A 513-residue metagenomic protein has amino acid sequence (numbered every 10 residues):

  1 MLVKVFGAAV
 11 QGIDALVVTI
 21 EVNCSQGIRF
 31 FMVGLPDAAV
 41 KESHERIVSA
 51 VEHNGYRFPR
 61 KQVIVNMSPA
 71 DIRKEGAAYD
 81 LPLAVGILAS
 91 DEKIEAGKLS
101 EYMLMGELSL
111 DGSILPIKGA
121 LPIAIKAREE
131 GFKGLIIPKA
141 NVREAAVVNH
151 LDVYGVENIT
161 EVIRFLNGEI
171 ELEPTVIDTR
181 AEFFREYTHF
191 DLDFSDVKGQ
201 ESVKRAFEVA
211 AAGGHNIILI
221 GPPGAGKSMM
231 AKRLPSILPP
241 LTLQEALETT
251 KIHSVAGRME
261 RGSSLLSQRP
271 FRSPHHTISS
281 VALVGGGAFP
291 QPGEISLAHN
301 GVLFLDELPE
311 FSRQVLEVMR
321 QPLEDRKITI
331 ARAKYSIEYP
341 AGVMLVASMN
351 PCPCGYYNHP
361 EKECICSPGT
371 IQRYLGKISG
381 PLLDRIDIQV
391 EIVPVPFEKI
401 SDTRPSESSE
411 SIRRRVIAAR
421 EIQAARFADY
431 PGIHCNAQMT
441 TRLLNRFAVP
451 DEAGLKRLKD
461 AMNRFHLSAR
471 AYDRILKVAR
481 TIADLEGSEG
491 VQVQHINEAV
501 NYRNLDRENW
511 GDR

Functional and structural regions predicted by a protein language model:
M1-I218, P222-A225, A331, A471-Y472 (+1 more regions): Peripheral, non-AAA+ core regions of ATP-driven protein-machinery
V18-C24, L283, D387-V390: Short beta-strand elements
A39-H44, P59, N66-G76, F289-P290 (+1 more regions): Basic, amphipathic alpha-helical bundle interface domains used for macromolecular binding and assembly
L110, L303-F304, E310-F311: Residues immediately C-terminal
E208, L265, P270, S280-L303 (+1 more regions): Conserved alpha-helical scaffold flanking the Walker A/P-loop in AAA+ ATPase domains
L219-E260: Walker A/P-loop
G221, G285, E307: The Walker A (P-loop) glycine that initiates the GxxxxGKT/S ATP-binding motif of P-loop NTPases
N300, D306-E307, V318: Walker B catalytic acidic pair
